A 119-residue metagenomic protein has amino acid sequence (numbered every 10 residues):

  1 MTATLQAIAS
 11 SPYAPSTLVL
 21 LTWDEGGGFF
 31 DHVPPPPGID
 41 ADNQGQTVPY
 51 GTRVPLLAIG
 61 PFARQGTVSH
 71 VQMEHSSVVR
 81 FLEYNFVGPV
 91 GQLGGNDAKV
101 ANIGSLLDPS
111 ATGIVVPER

Functional and structural regions predicted by a protein language model:
M1-R119: N-terminal pro-sequences and low-complexity stem/linker regions of secreted or lumenal proteins
